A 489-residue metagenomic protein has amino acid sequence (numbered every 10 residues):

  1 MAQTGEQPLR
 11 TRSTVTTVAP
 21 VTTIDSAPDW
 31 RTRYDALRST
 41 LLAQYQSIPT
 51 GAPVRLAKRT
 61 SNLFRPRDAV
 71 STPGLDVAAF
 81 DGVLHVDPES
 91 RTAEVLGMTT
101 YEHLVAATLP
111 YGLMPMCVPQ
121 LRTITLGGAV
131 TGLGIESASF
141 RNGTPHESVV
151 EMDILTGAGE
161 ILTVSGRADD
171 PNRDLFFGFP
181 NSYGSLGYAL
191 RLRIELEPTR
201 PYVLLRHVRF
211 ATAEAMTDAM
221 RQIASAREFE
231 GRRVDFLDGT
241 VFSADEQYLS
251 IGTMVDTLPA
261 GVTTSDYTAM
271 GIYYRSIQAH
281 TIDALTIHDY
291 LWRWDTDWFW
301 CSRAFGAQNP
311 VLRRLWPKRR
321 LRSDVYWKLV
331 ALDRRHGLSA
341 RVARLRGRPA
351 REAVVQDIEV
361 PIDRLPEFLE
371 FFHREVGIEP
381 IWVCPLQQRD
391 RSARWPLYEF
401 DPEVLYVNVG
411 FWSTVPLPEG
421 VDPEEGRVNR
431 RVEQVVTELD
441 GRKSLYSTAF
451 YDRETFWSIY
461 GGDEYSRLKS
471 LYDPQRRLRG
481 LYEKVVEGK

Functional and structural regions predicted by a protein language model:
A2-T4, P8-K489: Noncatalytic alpha-helical scaffold of FAD-dependent oxidoreductases
